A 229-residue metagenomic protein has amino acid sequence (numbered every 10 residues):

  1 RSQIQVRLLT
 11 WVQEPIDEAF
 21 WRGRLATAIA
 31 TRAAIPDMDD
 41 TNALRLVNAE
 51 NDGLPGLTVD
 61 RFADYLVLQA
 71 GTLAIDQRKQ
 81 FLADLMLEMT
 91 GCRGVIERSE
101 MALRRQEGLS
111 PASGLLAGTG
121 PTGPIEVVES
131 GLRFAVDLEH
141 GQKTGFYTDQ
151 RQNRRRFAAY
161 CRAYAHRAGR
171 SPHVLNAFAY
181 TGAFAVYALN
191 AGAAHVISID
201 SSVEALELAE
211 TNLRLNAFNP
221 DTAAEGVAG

Functional and structural regions predicted by a protein language model:
R1-A63: Non-catalytic accessory regions of SAM-dependent methyltransferases
D17-R24, A74-L82: Short amphipathic alpha-helical segments
A19, G23, T27-D40, G91-E107 (+2 more regions): A short, charged
A28, L85-M89, N212: Conserved short hydrophobic interaction patches
V47-D60, D76-Y147: Non-catalytic substrate-recognition/targeting regions of SAM-dependent transferases
L66-A70: Carbohydrate-binding surface patches
T119-G229: Rossmann-like S-adenosyl-L-methionine
